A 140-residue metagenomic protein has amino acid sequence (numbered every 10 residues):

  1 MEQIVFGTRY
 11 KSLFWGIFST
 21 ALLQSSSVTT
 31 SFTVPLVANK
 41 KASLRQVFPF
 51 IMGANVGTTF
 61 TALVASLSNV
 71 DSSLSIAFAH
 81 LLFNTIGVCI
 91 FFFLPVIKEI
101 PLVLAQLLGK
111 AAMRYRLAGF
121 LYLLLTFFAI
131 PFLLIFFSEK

Functional and structural regions predicted by a protein language model:
M1-F14: Helix-loop-helix hairpins and the membrane-proximal interhelical loops of multi-pass alpha-helical transport proteins
G7, G16, G53, G57 (+3 more regions): Residue-identity detector for glycine
R9, K41, R45, R114-R116: Arginine residue identity/basic-tract feature
S19-T85: Membrane-interfacial helix-loop connectors
V64-K140: Juxtamembrane and boundary regions of transmembrane helices in multi-pass small-molecule transporters and channels
